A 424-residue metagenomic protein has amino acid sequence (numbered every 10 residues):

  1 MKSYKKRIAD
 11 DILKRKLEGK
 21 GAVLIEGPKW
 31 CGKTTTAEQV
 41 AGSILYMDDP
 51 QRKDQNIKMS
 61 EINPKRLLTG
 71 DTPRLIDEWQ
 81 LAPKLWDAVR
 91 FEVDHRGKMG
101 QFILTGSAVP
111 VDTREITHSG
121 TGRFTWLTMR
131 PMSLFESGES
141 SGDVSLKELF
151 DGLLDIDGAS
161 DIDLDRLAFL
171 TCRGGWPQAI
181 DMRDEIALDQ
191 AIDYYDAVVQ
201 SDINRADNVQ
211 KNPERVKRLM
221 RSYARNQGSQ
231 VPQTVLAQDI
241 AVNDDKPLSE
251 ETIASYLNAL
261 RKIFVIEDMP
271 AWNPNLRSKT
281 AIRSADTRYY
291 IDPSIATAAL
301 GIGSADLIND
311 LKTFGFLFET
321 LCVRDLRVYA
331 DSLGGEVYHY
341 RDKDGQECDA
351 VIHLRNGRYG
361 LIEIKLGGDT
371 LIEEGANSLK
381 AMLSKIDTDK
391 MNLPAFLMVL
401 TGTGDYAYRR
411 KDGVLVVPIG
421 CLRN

Functional and structural regions predicted by a protein language model:
M1-K14: N-terminal pre-Walker A segment at the start of P-loop NTPase domains
I25: Hydrophobic anchor at the beta1->P-loop junction of P-loop NTPases
K33-T34: Conserved lysine of the Walker
L45-P73: Short glycine-rich substrate-engagement loop in P-loop NTPases that contacts/grips substrate
W86-P110, H118: Conserved catalytic/switch belt of AAA+ P-loop NTPases
R114-S229: Interdomain motor-coupling "hinge/lid" segment immediately C-terminal to the ATP-binding subdomain of NTP-driven enzymes
I180-R358: Accessory nucleic acid-recognition modules appended to NTPase machines
G402-N424: Domain-level recognition of nuclease-like catalytic cores that cleave nucleotide substrates
